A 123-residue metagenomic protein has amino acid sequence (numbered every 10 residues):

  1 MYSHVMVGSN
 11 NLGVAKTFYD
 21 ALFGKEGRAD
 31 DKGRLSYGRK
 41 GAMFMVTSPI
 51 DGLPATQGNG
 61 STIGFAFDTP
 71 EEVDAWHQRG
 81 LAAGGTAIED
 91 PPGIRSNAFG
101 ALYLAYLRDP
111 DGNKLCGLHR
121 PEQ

Functional and structural regions predicted by a protein language model:
M1-K16, I63, L118-Q123: N-terminal beta-strand motif that seeds the catalytic metal site of vicinal oxygen chelate
M6-M45: Core segments of cupin and vicinal oxygen chelate
N10-G13, F65-D111: Vicinal oxygen chelate
E26-K32, I94-S96, L118-Q123: Conserved catalytic-core motifs of GNAT/GCN5-like acyltransferases
S36-G41, L107-P110, R120: Active-site beta-strand termini and strand-to-loop segments that position acidic
G38-A75, R79-A83: Long, continuous compositionally biased terminal/linker segments
P49, A98-G100, Y106, L118-Q123: Short beta->alpha transition motifs characteristic of CBS
